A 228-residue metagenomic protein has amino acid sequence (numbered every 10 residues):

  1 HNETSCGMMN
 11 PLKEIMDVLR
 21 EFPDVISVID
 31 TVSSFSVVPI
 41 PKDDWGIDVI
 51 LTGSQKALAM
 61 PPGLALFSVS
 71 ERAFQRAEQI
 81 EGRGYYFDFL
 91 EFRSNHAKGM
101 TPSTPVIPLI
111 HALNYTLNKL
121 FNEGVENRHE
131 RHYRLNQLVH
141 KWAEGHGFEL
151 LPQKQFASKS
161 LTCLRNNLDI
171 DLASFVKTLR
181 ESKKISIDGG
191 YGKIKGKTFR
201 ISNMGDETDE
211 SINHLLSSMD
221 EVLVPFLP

Functional and structural regions predicted by a protein language model:
H1-S36: Active-site phosphate-binding strand-loop segment of PLP-dependent enzymes
D43-Q55: Conserved active-site segment immediately N-terminal to the catalytic lysine that forms the internal aldimine
Q55-K141: Active-site C-terminal subdomain of aminotransferase-like
G147-L151, I185-G190: A short linear hydrophobic-aromatic micro-motif
E149-S182: Conserved PLP-binding catalytic core of the aspartate aminotransferase-like
L179-I187, D220-L227: A common structural junction motif
K193, K197-P228: PLP-dependent enzyme catalytic core of the Aspartate aminotransferase-like
